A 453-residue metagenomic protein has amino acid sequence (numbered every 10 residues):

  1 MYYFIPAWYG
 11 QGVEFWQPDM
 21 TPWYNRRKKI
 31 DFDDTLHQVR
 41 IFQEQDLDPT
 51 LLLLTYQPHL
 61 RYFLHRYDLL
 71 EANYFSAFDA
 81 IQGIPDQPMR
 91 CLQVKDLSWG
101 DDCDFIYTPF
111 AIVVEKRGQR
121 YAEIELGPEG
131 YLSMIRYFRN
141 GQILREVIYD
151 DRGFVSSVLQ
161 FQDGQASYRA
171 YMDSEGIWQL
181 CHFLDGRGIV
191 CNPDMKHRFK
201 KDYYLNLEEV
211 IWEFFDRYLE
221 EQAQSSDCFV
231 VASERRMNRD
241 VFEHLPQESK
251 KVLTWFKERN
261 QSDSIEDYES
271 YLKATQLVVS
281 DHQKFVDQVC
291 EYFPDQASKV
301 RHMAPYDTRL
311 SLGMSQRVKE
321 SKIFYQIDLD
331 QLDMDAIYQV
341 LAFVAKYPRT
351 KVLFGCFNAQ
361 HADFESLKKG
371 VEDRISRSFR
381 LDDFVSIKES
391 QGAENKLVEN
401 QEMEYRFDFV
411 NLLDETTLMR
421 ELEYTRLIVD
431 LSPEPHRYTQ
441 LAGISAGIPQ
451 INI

Functional and structural regions predicted by a protein language model:
M1-A223: Long terminal accessory regions outside catalytic cores
R217-Q224, R259-L277: Membrane-proximal helix-turn-helix segments that form the acceptor-binding/catalytic region of lipid-linked
L272-S298: A short, active-site helix/loop in glycosyltransferases that binds the activated sugar's phosphate group
H302, D307-E389: Conserved catalytic-core segment of nucleotide-activated headgroup transferases in glycan assembly
F384-A393, E402-D414: Active-site donor-binding acidic/aromatic loop of nucleotide-activated sugar and phosphosugar transferases involved
R420-H436: Acidic donor-binding loop of glycosyltransferase active sites
A442-I444: Short hydrophobic faces within alpha-helices
P449-N452: Short hydrophobic beta-strand element within catalytic cores of glycosyltransferases and related nucleotide-activated
